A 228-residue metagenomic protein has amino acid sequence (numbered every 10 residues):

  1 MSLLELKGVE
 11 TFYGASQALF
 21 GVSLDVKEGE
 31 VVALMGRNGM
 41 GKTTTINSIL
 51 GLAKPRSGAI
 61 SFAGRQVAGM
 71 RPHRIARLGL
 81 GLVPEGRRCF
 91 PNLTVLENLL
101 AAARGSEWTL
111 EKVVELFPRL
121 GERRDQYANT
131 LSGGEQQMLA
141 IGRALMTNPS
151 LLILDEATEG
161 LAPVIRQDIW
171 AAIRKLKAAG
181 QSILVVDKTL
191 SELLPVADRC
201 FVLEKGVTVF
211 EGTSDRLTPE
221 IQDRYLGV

Functional and structural regions predicted by a protein language model:
M35-R37: The feature captures the beta-strand-to-loop junction immediately N-terminal to the Walker
L50: Helix-to-loop junction immediately C-terminal to a conserved catalytic motif
K54, Q66-R87, L110, E122-D125 (+1 more regions): ABC ATPase NBD coupling module
G58-Q66, L78, W108, K112-E115 (+1 more regions): Conserved ABC transporter NBD signature motif
Y127-L131, E135: Conserved ABC ATPase signature
A144-L145: ABC ATPase C-loop
L152-E156: Catalytic Walker B motif of ABC-type/P-loop ATPase nucleotide-binding domains
